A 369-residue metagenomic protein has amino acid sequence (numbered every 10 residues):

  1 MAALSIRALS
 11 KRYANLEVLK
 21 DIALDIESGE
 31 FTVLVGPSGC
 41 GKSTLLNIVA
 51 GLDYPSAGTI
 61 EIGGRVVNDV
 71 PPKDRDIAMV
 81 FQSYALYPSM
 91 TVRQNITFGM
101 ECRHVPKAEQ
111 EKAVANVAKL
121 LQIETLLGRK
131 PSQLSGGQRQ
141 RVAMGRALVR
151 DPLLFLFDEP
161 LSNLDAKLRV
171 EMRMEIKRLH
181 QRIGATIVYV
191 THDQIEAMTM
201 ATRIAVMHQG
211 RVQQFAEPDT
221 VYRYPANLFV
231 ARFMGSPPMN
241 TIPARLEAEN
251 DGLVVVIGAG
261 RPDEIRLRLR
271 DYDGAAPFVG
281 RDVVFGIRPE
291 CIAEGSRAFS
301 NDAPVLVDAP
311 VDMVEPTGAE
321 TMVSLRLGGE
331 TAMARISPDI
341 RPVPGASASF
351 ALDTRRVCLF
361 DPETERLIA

Functional and structural regions predicted by a protein language model:
S5, D25, E61, S349-A351: ABC ATPase nucleotide-binding domain
F31, P72-F233: ABC ATPase nucleotide-binding domains
V35-P37: The feature captures the beta-strand-to-loop junction immediately N-terminal to the Walker
A50: Helix-to-loop junction immediately C-terminal to a conserved catalytic motif
S56-T59, E109, Q209, V357: Conserved coupling/switch loops of ABC nucleotide-binding domains, chiefly the family-specific signature
G58-V66: Conserved ABC transporter NBD signature motif
G252-V254, G258-D312, T331, I340-A369: Glycine/charge-rich catalytic "coupling/switch" loops of P-loop NTPases
